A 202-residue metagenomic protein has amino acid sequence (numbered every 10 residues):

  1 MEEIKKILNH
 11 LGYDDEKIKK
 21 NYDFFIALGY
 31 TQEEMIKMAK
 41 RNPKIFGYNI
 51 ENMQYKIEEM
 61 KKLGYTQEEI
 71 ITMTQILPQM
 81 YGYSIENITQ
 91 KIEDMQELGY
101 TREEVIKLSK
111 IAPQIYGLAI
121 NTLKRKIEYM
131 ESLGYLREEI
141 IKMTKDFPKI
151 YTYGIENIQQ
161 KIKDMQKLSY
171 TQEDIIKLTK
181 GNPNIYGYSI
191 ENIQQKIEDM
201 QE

Functional and structural regions predicted by a protein language model:
M1-E202: Long amphipathic alpha-helical repeat/alpha-solenoid cores
